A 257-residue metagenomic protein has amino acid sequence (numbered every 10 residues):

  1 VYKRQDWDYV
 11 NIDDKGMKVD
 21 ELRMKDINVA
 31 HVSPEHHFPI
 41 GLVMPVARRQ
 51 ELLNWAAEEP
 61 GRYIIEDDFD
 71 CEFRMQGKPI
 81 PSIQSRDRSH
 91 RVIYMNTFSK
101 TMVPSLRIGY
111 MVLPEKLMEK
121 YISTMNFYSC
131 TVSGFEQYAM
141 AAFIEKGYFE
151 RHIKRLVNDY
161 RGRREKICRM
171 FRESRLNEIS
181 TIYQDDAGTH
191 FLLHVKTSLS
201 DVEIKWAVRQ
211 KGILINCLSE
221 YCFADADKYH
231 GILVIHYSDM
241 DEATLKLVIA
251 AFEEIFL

Functional and structural regions predicted by a protein language model:
V1-Y2: Short, small-residue-biased leader/transition segments that mark boundaries at the very start of proteins
D8, D14-M75: Active-site phosphate-binding strand-loop segment of PLP-dependent enzymes
Q84-K120: Active-site PLP attachment segment
I122-M125, K146-C168: Structural signature of PLP-dependent enzymes
V157-C168, S180-H194, I204-W206: Conserved glycine-rich beta-strand-loop-beta hairpin in the small C-terminal domain of fold type I
S198-I204, E242-L247: Short, conserved charged micro-motifs
Q210, A226-L257: PLP-dependent enzyme catalytic core of the Aspartate aminotransferase-like
